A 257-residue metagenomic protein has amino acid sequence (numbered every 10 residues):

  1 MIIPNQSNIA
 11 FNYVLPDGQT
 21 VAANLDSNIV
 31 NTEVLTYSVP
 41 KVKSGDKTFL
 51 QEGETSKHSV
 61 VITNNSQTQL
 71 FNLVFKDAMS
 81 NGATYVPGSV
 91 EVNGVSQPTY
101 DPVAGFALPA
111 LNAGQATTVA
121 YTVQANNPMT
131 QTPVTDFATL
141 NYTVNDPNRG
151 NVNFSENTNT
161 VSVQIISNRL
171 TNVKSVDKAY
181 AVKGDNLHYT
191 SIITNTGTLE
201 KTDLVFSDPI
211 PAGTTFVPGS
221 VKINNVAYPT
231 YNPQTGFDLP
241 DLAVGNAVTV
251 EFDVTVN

Functional and structural regions predicted by a protein language model:
M1-N257: Exported/extracytosolic protein signature
